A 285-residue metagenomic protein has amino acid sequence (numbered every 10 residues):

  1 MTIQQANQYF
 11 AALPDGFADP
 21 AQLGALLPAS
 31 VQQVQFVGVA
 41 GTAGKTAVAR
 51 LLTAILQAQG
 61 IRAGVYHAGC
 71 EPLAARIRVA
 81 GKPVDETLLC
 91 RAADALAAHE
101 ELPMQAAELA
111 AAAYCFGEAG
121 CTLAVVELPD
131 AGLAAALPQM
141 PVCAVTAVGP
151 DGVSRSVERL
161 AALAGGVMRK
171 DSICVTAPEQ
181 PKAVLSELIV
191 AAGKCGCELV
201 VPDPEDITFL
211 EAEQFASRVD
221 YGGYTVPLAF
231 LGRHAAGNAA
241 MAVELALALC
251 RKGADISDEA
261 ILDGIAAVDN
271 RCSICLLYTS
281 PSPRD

Functional and structural regions predicted by a protein language model:
M1-G41, V48, A54, A58-Q59: Short functional linear segments
L23, L52, L56, L109-F116 (+1 more regions): Buried hydrophobic packing segments
S30-Q32, Q57-P141, P150-V157, K182: ATP-dependent carboxylate-amine ligase catalytic core
A47-L51, G132-A134: Short glycine/serine/threonine-rich phosphate/pyrophosphate-binding segments that cradle anionic phosphate groups
A119-L123, E127, A134-A229, A236-L262: Acidic, Mg2+-coordinating active-site environments of NTP-dependent enzymes
A267-R271, R284: Catalytic core of IPPT-family isopentenyl/dimethylallyl transferases that prenylate adenosine-containing substrates
Y278-D285: Conserved small/polar residues in nucleotide/adenosyl-binding loops
